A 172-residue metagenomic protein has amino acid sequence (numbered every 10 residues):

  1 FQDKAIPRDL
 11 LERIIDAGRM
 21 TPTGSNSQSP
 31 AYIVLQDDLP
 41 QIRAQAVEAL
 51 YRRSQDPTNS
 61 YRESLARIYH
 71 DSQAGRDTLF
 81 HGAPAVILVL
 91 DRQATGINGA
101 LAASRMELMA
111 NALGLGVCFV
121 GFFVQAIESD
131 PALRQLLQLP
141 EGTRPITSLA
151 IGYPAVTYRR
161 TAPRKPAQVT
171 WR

Functional and structural regions predicted by a protein language model:
F1-R172: Acidic, surface-exposed loops and disordered segments
